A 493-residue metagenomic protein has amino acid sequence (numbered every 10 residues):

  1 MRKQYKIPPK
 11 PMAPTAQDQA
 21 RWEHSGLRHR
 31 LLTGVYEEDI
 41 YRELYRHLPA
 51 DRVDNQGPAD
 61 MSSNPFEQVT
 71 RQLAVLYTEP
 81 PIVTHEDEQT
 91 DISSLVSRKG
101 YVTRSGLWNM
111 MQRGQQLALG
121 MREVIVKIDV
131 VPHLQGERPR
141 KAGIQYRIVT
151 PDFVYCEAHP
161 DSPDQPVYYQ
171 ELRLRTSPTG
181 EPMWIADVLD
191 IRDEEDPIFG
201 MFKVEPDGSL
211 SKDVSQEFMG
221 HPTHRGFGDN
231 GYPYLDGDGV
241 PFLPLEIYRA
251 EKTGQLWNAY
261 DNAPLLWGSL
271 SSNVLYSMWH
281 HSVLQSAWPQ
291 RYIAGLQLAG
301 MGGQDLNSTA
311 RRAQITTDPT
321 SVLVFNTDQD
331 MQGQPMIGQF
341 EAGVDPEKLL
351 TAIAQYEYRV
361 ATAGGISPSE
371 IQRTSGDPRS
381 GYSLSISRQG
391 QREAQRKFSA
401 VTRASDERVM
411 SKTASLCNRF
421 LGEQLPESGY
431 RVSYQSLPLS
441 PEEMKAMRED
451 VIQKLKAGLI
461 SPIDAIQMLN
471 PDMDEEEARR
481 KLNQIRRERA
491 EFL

Functional and structural regions predicted by a protein language model:
M1-Y168, R173-T179: Extended, helix-rich architectural segments
D87-I92, N326-A446, L482-N483, R487-L493: Surface-exposed loop-to-helix/strand elements on domain peripheries
G114, I128-V130, Q285-Q290, E370-G376 (+2 more regions): Short coil/turn segments at secondary-structure boundaries
Q116-N258: Extended, regular secondary-structure scaffolds
V131-K141, Y146-I148, L298-T317, P378-R379 (+1 more regions): Charge-rich, acidic-biased intrinsically disordered regions
G220-S385, Q435: Extended, charged amphipathic alpha-helical segments
E442-L493: Charged substrate- and nucleic-acid-binding regions of tRNA-handling and nucleotidyl-transfer enzymes, centered on
